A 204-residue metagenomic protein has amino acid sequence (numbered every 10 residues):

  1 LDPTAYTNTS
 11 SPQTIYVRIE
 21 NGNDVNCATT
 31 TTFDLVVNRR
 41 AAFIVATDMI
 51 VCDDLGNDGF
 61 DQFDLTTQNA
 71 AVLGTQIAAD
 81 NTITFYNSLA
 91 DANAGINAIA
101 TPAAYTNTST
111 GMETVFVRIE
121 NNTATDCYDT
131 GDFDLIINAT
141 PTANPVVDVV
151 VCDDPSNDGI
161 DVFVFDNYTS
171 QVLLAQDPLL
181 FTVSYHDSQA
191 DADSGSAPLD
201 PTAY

Functional and structural regions predicted by a protein language model:
L1-Y204: Extracellular low-complexity Ser/Thr/Asn/Gly-rich intrinsically disordered segments
